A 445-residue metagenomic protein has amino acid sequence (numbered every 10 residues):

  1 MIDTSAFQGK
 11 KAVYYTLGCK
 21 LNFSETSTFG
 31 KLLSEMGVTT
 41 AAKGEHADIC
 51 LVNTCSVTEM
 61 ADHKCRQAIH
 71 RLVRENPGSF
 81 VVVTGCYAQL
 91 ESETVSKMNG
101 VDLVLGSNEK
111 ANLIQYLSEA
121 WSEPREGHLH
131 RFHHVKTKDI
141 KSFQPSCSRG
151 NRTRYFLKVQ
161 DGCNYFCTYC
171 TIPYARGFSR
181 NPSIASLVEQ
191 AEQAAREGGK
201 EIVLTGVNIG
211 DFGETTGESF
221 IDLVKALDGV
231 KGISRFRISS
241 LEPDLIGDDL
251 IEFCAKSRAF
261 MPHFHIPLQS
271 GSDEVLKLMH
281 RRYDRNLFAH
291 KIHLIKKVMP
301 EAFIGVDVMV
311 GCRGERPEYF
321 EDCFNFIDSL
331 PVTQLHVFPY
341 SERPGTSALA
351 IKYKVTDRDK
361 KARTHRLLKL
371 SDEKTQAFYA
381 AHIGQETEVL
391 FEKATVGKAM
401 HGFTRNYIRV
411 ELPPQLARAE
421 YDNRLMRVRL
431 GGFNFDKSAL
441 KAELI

Functional and structural regions predicted by a protein language model:
M1-T205, G210-D211, K225, D249 (+6 more regions): Proteins enriched for Cys/Gly/acidic motifs involved in redox and nucleic-acid/cofactor modification
T4, C147-S148, E252-K256, L268 (+4 more regions): Replace "in large, NTP-powered and nucleic-acid-processing enzymes" with "in large, NTP-powered factors and other
V13, A350-I445: Terminal RNA-binding accessory module
E45-H46, N164, G271, T395-G397 (+1 more regions): Short strand-connecting beta-turns/loops that link adjacent beta-strands
V81-V82, L90, R196-F320: Conserved SAM/AdoMet-binding glycine-rich loop
I266, D307, I327, L335 (+3 more regions): Hydrophobic, well-ordered secondary-structure elements that form the walls of internal hydrophobic environments
E315, L330-V332: Contiguous mid-protein beta-loop-alpha structural module that forms a pocket-lining wall or clamp of enzyme active
T333, T346-A350: Short glycine-rich, low-complexity segments
